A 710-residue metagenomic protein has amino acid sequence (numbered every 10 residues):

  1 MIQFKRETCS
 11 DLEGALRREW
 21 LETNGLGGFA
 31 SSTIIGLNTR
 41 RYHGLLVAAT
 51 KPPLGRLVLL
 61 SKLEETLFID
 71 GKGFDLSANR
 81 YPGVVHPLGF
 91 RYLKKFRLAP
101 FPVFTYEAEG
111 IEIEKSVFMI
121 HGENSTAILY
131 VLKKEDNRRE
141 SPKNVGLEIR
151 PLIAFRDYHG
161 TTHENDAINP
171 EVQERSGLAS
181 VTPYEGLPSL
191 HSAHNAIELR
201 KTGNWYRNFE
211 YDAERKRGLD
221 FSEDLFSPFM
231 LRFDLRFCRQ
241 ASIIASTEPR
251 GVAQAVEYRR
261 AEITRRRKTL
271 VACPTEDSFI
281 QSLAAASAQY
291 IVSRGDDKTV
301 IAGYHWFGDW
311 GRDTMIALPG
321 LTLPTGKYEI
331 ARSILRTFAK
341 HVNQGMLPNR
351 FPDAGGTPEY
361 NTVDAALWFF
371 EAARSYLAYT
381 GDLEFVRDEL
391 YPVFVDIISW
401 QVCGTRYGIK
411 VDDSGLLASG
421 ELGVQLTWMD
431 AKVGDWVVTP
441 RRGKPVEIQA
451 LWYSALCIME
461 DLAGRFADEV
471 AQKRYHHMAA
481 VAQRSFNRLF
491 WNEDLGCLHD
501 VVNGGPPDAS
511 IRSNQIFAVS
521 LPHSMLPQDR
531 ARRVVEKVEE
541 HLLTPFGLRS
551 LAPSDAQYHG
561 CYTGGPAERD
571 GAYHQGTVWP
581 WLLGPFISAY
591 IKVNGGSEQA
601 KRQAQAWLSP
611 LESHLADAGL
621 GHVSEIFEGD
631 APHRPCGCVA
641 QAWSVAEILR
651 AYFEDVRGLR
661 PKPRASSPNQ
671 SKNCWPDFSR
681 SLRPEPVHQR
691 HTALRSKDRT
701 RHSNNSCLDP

Functional and structural regions predicted by a protein language model:
M1-C273, H305, R312, K327 (+8 more regions): Terminal accessory carbohydrate-recognition/targeting modules of carbohydrate-active enzymes
F74-F101, A108-G110, L489, E536-T563 (+3 more regions): Non-catalytic C-terminal accessory modules of carbohydrate-active enzymes
K115, E223-R232, D297-T314, D353-A366 (+4 more regions): Solvent-exposed loop and edge beta-strand segments that line ligand/cofactor-binding and catalytic clefts
N137-R139, K143, Y376-E389, I458-Y475 (+2 more regions): Inter-helical turn/loop segments and adjacent helix faces that build the functional surface of alpha-helical bundle
T162-A167, E174, P183, L235-F237 (+11 more regions): Aromatic-rich carbohydrate-recognition surfaces in CAZymes
A253-T299: An acidic-aromatic substrate-binding cleft motif
P274, Q281, N349, V402 (+5 more regions): Catalytic cores of carbohydrate-active enzymes
L422-P440: A short, charged helix-loop
